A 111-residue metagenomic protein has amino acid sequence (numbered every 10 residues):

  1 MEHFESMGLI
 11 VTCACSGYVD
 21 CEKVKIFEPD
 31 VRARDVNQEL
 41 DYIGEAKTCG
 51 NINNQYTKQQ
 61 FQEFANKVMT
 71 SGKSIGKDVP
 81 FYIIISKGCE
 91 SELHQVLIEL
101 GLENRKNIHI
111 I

Functional and structural regions predicted by a protein language model:
H3-E39: Active-site metal-binding core of divalent-cation-utilizing nuclease and nuclease-like domains
V11, V31-A33, F64, I83-I84 (+1 more regions): Hydrophobic beta-strand residues in large extracellular and virion-surface proteins
D20-V24, I52-N53, K87-C89: Acidic-and-aromatic substrate-binding clefts and catalytic sites of carbohydrate-active enzymes
F27, L40, K77, K106: Residue-level signal for beta-strand positions within conserved beta-sheet cores that form or flank
P29-T57, F64: Conserved catalytic cores of phosphodiester-cleaving nucleases, focusing on short active-site segments
Q59, E63, Q95-V96: A short acidic, amphipathic alpha-helical/loop segment
N66-D78, L102: Arginine/glycine-rich "motif VI" loop of SF2 helicases in the C-terminal RecA-like domain
P80-I111: Domain-level recognition of nuclease-like catalytic cores that cleave nucleotide substrates
